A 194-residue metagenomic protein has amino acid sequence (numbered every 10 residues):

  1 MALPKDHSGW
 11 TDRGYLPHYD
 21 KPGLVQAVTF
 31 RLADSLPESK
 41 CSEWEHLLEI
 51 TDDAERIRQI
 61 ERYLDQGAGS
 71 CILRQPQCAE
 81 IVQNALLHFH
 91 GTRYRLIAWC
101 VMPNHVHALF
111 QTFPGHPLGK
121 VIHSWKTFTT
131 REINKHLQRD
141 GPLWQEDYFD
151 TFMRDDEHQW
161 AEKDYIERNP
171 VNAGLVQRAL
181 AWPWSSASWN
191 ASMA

Functional and structural regions predicted by a protein language model:
M1-A194: Short catalytic/metal-binding and nucleic-acid-binding patches
